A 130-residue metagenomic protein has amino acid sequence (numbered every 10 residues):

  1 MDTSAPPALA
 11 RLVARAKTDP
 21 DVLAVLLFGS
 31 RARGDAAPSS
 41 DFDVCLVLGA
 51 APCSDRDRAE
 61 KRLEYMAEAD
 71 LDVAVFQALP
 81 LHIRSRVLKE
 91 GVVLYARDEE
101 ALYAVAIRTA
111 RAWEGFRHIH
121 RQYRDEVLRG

Functional and structural regions predicted by a protein language model:
M1-A24, A32-P38, G49-G130: Catalytic core of pol beta-like nucleotidyltransferases
D43-C45: Short, well-ordered beta-strand segments
